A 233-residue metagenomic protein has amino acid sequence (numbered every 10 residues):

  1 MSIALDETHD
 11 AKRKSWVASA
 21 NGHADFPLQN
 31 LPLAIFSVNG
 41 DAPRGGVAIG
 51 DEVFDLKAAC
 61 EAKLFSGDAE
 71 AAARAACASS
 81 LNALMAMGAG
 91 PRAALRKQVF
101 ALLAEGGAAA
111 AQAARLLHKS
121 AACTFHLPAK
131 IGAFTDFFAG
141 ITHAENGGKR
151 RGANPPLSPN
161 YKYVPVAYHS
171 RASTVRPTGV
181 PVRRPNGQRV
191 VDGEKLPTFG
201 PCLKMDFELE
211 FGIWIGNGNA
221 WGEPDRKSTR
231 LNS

Functional and structural regions predicted by a protein language model:
D6-D41, A48, F54-S233: Active-site microenvironments in enzyme catalytic cores
